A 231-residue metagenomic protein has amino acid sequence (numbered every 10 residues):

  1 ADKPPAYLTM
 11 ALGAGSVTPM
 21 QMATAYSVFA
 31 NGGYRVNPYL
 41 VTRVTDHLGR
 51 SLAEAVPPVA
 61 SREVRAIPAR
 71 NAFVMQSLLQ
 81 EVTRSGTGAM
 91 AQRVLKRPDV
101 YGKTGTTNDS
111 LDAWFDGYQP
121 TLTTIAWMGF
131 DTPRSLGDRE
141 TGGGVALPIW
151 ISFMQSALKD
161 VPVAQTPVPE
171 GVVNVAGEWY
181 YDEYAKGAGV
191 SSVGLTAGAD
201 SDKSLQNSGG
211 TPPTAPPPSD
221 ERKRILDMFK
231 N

Functional and structural regions predicted by a protein language model:
A1-D2: Active-site helix/loop module of the DD-peptidase/beta-lactamase fold, centered on the serine-lysine SxxK catalytic
P5-A11: Surface-exposed aromatic
L8, G105, R224-L226: Small/flexible residues
S16-E178, E183-S192: A penicillin-recognizing enzyme superfamily signal
N174-N231: Low-complexity, Gly/Ser/Thr/Pro-rich intrinsically disordered linker/tail segments
